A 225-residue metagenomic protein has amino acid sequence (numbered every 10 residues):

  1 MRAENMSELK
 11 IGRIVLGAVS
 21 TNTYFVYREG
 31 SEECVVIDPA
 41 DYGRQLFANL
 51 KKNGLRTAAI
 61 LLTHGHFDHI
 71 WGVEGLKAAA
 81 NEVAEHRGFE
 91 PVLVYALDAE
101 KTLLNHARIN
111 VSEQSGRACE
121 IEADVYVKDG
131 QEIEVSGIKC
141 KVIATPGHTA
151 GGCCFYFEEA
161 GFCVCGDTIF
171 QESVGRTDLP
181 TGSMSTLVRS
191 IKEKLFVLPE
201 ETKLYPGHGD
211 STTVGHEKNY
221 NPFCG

Functional and structural regions predicted by a protein language model:
A3-N53, C154-G166: Conserved beta-strand hairpin/beta-sheet module of binuclear metal-dependent hydrolase folds, prominently
I14-L16, G116, E122-D124, A144-P146: Short Gly/Pro-enriched turn/cap motifs at secondary-structure boundaries
V19, Y42, H66, E100 (+5 more regions): A generic "binding-loop/recognition-motif" signal
V26, T63, T145: Conserved S/T- and glycine-rich ATP-binding loop of Class I adenylate-forming
E33-I37, A59-L61, A144: Short catalytic-loop micro-motif centered on adjacent basic/acidic residues
Y42-E134, F223: Active-site HxH/HxHxD metal-binding segment of metal-dependent hydrolases
T57, E85, I109-E113, R117 (+1 more regions): Metallo-beta-lactamase
